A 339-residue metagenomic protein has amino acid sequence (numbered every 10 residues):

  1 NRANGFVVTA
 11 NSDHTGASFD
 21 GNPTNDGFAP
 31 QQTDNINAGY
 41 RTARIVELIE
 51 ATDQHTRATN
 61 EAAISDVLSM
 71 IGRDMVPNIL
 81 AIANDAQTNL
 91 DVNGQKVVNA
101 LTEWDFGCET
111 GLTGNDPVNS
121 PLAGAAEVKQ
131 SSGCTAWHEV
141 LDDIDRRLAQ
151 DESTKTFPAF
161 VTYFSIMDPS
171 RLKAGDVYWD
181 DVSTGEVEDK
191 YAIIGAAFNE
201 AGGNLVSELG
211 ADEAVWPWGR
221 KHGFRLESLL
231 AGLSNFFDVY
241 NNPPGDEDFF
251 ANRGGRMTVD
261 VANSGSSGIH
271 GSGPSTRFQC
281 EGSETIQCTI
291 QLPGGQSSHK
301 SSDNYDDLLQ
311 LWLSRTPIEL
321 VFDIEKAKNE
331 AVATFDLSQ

Functional and structural regions predicted by a protein language model:
N1-P77, L90, E103-Q339: C-terminal/peripheral segments of proteins
L80-N84: Extended, charged coiled-coil helical stalks used as long, distance-spanning scaffolds in large assemblies
A86, V92, A100-L101: Extended, well-ordered alpha-helical scaffold/bundle regions in very large, multi-domain proteins
